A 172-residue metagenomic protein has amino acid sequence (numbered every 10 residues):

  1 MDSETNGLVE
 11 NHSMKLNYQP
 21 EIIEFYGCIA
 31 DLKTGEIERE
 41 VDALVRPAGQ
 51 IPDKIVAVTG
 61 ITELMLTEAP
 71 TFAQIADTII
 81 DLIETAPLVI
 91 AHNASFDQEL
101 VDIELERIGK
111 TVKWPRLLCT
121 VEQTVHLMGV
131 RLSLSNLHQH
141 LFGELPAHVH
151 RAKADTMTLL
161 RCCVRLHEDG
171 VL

Functional and structural regions predicted by a protein language model:
M1-D2, L117: Short hydrophobic beta-strand that contains or immediately precedes a catalytic carboxylate
S3-K15: Short acidic, Gly/Ser-rich segments with clustered Asp/Glu that frequently serve as metal-coordination loops in enzyme
N11, L64, K113: Short, electropositive, low-hydrophobicity segments enriched in small/polar residues
Y18-I61, I80-L172: Metal-dependent phosphoesterase core characteristic of DEDDh/y 3'-5' exonuclease domains
V56-A76: Metal-dependent phosphoesterase signature
